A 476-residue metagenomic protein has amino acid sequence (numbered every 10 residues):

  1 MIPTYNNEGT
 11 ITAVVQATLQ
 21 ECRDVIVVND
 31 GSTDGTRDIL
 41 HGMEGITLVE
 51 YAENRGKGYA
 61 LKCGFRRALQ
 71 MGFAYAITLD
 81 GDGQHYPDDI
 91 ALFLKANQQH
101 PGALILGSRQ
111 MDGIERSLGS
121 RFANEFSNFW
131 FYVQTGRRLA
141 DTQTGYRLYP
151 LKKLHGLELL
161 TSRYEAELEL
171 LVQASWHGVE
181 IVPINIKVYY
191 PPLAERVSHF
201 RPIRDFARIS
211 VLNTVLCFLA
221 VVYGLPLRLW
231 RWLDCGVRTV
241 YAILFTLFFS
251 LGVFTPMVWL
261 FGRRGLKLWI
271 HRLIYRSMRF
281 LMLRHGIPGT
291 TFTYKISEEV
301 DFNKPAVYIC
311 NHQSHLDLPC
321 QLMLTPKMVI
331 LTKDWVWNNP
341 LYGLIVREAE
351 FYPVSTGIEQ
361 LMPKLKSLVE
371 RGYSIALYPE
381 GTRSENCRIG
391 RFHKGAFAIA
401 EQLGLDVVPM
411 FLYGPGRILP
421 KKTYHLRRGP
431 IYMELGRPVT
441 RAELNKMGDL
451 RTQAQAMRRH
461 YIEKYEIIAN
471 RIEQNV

Functional and structural regions predicted by a protein language model:
Y5-E21: Short, well-formed alpha-helical segments that are part of the catalytic scaffolds of diverse glycosyltransferases
G9-A13, D34-G42: Acidic helix N-cap motif at the loop->helix transition within catalytic regions of sugar-transfer enzymes
N29-D38, G83: A conserved acidic beta->alpha catalytic loop
A52-Q70, Y75, P87-Y164, P191-F200 (+3 more regions): Acceptor/aglycone-binding surface of glycosyltransferases and processive sugar-polymer synthases
G136, L159-V237: Hydrophobic helical membrane-anchoring modules
L225-A306: Membrane-anchoring hydrophobic helices of lipid-metabolizing enzymes
F254-R272, F302-G357: Catalytic core of membrane glycerolipid acyltransferases/transacylases, capturing the structured, soluble-facing
L361-V476: Non-catalytic C-terminal accessory region of glycerolipid acyltransferases and related lyso-lipid remodeling enzymes
